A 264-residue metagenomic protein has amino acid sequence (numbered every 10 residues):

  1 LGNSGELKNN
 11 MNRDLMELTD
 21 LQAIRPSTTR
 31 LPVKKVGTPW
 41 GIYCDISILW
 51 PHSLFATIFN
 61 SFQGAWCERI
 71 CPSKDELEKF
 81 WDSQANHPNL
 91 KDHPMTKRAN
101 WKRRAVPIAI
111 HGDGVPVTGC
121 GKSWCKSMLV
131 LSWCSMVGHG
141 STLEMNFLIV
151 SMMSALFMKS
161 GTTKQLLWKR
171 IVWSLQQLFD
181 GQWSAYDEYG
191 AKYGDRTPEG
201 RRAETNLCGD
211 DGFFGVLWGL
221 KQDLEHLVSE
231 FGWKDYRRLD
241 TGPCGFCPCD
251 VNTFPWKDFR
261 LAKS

Functional and structural regions predicted by a protein language model:
S4-A99, R103-I110, S184-S264: Charged (Asp/Glu and Lys/Arg) segments that form or flank catalytic channels of large polymer- and nucleotide-handling
R103, G121, A155-L166, F231-L239: Conserved aromatic-histidine-acidic binding/catalytic patches
H111, V130-C134, S151, W218 (+1 more regions): Residues in well-ordered beta-strands of folded domains
G114-C120: Short acidic, Gly/Ser-rich segments with clustered Asp/Glu that frequently serve as metal-coordination loops in enzyme
C120-G121, W256: Intrinsically disordered, low-complexity regions enriched in proline, serine, glycine and charged residues
C125-Y186, F259-S264: E2/UBC-UEV (E2-variant) core
